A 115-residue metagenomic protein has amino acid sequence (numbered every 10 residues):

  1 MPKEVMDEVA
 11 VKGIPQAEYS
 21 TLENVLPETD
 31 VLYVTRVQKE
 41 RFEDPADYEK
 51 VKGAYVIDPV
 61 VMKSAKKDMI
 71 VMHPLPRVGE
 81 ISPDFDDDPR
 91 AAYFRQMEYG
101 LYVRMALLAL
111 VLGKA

Functional and structural regions predicted by a protein language model:
M1-A115: Structural/interface elements that position substrates and couple domains in central-metabolism enzymes
